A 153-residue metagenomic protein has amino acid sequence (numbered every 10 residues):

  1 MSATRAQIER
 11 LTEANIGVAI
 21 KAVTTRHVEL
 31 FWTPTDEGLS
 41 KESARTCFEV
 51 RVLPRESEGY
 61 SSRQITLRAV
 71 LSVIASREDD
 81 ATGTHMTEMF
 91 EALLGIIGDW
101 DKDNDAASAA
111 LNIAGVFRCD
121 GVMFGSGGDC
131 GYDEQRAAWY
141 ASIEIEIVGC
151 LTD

Functional and structural regions predicted by a protein language model:
M1, T152-D153: Short intrinsically disordered terminal tails
M1-S62, W100-F117: Small/polar-rich, solvent-exposed N-terminal microdomains that initiate assembly or binding
E9, T82, M86, E134-A138: Short capping loops/turns at secondary-structure boundaries
T12, I20, T24, E49-V50 (+4 more regions): Generic low-polarity alpha-helical segments
S43-T46, L94-T152: Acidic-leaning, charged glycine-interspersed low-complexity segments
R63-D80, E91, Q135-G149: Oligomerization/assembly interface segments of phage tail-like spikes and tubes
I74-E91, I97-G98, D105: Acidic, Ser/Thr- and Gly-enriched intrinsically disordered low-complexity segments
